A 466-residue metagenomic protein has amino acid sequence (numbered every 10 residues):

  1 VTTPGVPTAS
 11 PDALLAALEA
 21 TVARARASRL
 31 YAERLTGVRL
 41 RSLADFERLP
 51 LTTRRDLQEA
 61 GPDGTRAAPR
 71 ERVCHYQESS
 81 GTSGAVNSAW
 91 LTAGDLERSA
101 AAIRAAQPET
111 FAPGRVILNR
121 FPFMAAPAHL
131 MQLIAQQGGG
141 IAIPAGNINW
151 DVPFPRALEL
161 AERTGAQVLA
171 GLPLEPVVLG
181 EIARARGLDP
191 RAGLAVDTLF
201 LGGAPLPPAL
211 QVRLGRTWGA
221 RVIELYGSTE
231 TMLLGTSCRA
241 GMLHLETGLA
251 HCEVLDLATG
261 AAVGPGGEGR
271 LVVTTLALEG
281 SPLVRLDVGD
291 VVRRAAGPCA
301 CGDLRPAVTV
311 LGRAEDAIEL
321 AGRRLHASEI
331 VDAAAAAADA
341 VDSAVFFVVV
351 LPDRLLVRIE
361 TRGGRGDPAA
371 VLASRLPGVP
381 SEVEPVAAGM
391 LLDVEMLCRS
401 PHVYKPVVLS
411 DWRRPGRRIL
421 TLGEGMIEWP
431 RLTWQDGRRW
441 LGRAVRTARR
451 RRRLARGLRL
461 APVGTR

Functional and structural regions predicted by a protein language model:
V1-E78, G84-A105, R163, L356-R358 (+2 more regions): Nucleotide 5′-phosphate-binding alpha/beta core
A16, T164, L194, A220 (+1 more regions): Structured loop/turn residues at beta-strand edges in well-structured enzyme cores
V22, V196, V341-S343: Core-facing hydrophobic residues within beta-strands of well-ordered domains
R54-T198, P205-A209, R213, T217: Active-site phosphate/ATP/adenylate-binding loop shared across adenylate-forming ligases
E162-L172, T217-R221, M242-H251, H402-R413: A polyampholytic, Gly/Pro-enriched intrinsically disordered region
L169, V272, A277-V379, Y404: AMP-binding/adenylate-forming catalytic core of the ANL superfamily
D197, L206, L210-P298, D316: Conserved AMP-binding/adenylate-forming
